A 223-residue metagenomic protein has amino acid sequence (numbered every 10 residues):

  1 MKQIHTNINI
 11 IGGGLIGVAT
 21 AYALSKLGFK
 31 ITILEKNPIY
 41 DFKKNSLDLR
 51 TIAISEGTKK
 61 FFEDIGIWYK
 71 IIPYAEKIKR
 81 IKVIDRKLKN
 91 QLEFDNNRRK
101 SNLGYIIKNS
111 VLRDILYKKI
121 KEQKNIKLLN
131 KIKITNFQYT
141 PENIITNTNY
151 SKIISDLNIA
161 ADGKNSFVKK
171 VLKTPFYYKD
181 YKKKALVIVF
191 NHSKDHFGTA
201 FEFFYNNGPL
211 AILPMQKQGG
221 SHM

Functional and structural regions predicted by a protein language model:
M1-I16, T32: Beta1/beta-strand and adjacent pyrophosphate-binding region of the FAD-binding site in flavoprotein oxidoreductases
N9-I11, S25-R50: Glycine-rich FAD pyrophosphate-binding loop
I16, I39, N165: Conserved Rossmann-like nucleotide-cofactor binding loop
T20-F29, F61, Q123: A short, Lys/Arg-enriched amphipathic alpha-helix followed by its capping loop at the start of a domain
A23, K119, V189: Rossmann-fold NAD(P)-dependent oxidoreductase module
S46-D85: N-terminal FAD cofactor-binding segment of flavoenzymes
E63-D64, A75-V171, K179-K184: Conserved N-terminal helical subregion
N158, G163-M223: Conserved FAD-binding catalytic core of PHBH/FMO-like flavoproteins
